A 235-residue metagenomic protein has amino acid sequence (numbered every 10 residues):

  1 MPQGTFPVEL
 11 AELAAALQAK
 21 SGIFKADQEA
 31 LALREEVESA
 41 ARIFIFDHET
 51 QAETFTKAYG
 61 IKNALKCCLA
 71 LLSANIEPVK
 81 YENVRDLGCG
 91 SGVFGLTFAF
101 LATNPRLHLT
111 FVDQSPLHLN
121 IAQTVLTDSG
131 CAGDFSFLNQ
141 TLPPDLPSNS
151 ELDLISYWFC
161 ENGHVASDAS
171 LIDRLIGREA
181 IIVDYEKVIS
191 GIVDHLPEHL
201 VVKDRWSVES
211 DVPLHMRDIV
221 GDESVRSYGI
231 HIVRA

Functional and structural regions predicted by a protein language model:
M1-A40: N-terminal auxiliary segments of SAM/dcSAM-dependent transferases
I45-A70: Class I SAM-dependent methyltransferase Rossmann-like catalytic core, especially the SAM/SAH-binding loop
S91-N104: Conserved SAM-binding loop of SAM-dependent methyltransferases across substrates and taxa, primarily the Class I
S115: Conserved SAM/SAH-binding beta-strand->alpha-helix loop
I121-L146: S-adenosyl-L-methionine
E151-A166: A short SAM/SAH-binding and catalytic strip from SAM-dependent methyltransferases
G177-V188: Conserved beta-strand signature within the Rossmann-like core of class I S-adenosyl-L-methionine
H199-A235: Class I S-adenosyl-L-methionine
